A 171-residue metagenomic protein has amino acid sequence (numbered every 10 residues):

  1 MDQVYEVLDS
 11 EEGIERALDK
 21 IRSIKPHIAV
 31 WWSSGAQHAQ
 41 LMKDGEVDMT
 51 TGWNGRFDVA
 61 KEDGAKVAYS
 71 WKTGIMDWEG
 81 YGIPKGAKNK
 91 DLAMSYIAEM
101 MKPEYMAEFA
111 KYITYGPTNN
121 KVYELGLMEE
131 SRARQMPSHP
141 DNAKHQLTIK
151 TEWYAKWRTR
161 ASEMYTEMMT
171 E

Functional and structural regions predicted by a protein language model:
M1-S70: Ligand-binding pocket segment of bilobal, Venus flytrap-like solute-binding proteins
E15, D19, Q40, M94-A98 (+3 more regions): Solvent-exposed, polar/charged alpha-helical surfaces in well-ordered, non-transmembrane soluble domains, broadly
K25-A29, K43, V47, K88 (+3 more regions): Sec-exported extracytoplasmic/periplasmic mature domains
N54-D58, G74-M76, K88, E104: Solvent-exposed loop/turn segments at secondary-structure junctions within structured extracellular/periplasmic domains
A65-I75, P84-A87: Short beta-strand->loop
W78-G80: Short, solvent-exposed beta-strand edge segments and adjacent coil->beta transition regions
P84-H145: Mature extracytoplasmic/periplasmic domains
D141-E171: Conserved C-terminal helix/tail region of periplasmic/extracytoplasmic solute-binding proteins
